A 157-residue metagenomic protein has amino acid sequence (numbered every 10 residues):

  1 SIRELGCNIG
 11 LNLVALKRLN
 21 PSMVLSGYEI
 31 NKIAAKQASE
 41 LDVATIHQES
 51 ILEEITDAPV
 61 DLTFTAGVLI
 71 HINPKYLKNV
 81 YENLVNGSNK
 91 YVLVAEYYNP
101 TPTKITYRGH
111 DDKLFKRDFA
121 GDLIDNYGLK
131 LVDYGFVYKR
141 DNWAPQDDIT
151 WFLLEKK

Functional and structural regions predicted by a protein language model:
S1-T56, K75-N79, N83-K157: Class I (Rossmann-like) S-adenosyl-L-methionine-dependent methyltransferase catalytic domain, capturing the SAM-binding
F64: A conserved beta-strand element that flanks and buttresses the S-adenosyl-L-methionine
V68: Hydrophobic adenine-recognition pocket in adenosine-nucleotide-binding enzymes
